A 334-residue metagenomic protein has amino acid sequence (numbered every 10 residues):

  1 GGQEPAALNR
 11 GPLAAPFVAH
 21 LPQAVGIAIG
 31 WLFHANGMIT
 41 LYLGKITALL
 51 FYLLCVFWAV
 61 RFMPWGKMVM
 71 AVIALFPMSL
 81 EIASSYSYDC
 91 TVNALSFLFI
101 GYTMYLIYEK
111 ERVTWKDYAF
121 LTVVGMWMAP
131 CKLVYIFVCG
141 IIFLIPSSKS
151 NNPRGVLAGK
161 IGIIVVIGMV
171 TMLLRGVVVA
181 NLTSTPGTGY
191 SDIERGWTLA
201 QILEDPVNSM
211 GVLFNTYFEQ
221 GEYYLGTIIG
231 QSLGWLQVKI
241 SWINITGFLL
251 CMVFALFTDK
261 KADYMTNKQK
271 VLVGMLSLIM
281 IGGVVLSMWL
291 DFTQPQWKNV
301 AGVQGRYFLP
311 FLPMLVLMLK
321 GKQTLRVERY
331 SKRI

Functional and structural regions predicted by a protein language model:
G1-Y42: Interfacial juxtamembrane loops and adjacent helix segments that form the catalytic/substrate-binding surfaces
A35-M38, V56-P77: Transmembrane-helix signature of polytopic, membrane-embedded enzymes that assemble or transfer cell-envelope glycans
W58, N93-E109: Specific aromatic-rich, kink-prone transmembrane helix
E81, D117-L133, V138-L144: Membrane-interface alpha helices of multi-pass inner-membrane proteins
S85-V92: Short acidic/glycine- and proline-prone juxtamembrane loop motifs at membrane-interface regions of multi-pass membrane
Y102-R112, I136-G168: Perimembrane helix-loop-helix junctions
S150-G159, A255-L278: Membrane-interface helix-loop-helix junctions at transmembrane boundaries of multi-pass membrane enzymes, predominantly
M172-D259: Membrane-lumen/periplasm interface segments of multi-pass, membrane-embedded glycan/lipid transferases
